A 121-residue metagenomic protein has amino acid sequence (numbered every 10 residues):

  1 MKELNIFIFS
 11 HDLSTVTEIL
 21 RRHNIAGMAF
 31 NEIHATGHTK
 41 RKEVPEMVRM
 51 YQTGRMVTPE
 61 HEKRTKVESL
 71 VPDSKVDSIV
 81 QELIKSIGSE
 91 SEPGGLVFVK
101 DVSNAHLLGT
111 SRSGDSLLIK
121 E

Functional and structural regions predicted by a protein language model:
M1-E121: Positively charged, small/polar-rich N-terminal and surface patches that mediate targeting and assembly and bind
